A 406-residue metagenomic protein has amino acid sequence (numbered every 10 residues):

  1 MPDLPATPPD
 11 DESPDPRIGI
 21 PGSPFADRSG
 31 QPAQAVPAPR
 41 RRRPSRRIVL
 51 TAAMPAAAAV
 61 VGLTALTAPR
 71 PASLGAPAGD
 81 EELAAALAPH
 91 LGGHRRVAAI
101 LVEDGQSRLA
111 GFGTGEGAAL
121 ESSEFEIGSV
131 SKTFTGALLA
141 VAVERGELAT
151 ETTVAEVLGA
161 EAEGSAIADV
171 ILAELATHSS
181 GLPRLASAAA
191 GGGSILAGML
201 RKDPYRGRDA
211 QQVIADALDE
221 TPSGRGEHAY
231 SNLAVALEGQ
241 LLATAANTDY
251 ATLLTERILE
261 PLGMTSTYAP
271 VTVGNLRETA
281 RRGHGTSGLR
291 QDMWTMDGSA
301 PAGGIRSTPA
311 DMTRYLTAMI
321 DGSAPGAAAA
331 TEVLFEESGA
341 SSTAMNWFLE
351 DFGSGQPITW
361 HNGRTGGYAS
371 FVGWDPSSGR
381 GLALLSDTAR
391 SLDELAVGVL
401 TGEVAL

Functional and structural regions predicted by a protein language model:
P2-G111, S122, A243, T248 (+2 more regions): Catalytic loop of the DD-peptidase/beta-lactamase superfamily, centered on the K-T-G motif and neighboring
G79, I127, S131, T135 (+2 more regions): Hydrophobic (often cysteine-bearing) scaffold residues that line and stabilize catalytic clefts of nucleotide/cofactor
R95, E116-L175, T221-S231, A300-G303 (+1 more regions): Short active-site loop at a secondary-structure junction that contains or immediately precedes the catalytic residue(s)
G115, A160, T272-V273, G353 (+1 more regions): Short, solvent-exposed coil/turn elements at secondary-structure transition points
F134, V235, G283, W374-P376 (+1 more regions): Aromatic/pi-system hotspot detector in well-structured domains
S165-G366: Short, surface-exposed loop or secondary-structure junction motifs that flank catalytic or metal-binding residues
